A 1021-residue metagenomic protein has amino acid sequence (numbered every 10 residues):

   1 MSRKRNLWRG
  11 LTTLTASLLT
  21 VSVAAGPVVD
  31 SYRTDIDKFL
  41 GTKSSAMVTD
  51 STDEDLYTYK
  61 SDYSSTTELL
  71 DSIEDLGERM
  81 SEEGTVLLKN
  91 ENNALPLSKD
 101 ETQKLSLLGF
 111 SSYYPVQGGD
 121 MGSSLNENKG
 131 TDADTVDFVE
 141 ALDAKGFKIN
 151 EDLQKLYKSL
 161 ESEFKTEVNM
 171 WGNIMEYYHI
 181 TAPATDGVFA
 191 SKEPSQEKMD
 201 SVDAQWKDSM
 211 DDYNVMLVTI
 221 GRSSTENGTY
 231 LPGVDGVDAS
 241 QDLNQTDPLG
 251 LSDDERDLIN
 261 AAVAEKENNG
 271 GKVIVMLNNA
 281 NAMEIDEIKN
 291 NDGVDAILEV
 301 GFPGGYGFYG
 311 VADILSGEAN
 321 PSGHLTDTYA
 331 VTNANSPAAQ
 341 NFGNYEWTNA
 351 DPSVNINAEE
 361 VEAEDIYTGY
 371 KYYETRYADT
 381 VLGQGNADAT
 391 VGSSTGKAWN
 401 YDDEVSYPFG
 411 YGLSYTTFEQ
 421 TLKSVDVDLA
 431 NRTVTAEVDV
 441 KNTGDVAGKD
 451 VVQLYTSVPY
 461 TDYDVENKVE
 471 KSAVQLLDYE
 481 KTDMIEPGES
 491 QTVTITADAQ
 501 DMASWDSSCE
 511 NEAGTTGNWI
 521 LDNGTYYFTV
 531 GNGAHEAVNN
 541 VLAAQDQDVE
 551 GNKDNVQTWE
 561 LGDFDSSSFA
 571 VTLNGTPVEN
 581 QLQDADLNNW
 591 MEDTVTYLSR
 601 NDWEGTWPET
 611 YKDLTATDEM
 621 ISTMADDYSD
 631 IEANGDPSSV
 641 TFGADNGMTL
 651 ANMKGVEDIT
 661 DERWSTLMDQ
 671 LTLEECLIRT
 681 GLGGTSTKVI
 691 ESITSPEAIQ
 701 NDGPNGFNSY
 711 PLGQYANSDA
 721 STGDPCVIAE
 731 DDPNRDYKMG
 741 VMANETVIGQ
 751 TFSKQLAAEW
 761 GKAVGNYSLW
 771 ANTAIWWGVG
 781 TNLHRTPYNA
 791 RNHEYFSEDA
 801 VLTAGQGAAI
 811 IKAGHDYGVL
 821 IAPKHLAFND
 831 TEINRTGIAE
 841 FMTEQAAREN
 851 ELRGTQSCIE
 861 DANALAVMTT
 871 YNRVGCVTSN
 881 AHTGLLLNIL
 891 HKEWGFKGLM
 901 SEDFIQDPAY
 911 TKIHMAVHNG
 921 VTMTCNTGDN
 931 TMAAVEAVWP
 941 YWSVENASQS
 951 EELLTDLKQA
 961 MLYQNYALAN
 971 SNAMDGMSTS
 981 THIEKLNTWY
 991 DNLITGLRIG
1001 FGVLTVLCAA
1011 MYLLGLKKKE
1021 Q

Functional and structural regions predicted by a protein language model:
M1-T515, D522-T529, A534, E579-Q1021: Glycoside hydrolase catalytic-domain context in secreted enzymes
E536-E579: Short beta-strand elements
